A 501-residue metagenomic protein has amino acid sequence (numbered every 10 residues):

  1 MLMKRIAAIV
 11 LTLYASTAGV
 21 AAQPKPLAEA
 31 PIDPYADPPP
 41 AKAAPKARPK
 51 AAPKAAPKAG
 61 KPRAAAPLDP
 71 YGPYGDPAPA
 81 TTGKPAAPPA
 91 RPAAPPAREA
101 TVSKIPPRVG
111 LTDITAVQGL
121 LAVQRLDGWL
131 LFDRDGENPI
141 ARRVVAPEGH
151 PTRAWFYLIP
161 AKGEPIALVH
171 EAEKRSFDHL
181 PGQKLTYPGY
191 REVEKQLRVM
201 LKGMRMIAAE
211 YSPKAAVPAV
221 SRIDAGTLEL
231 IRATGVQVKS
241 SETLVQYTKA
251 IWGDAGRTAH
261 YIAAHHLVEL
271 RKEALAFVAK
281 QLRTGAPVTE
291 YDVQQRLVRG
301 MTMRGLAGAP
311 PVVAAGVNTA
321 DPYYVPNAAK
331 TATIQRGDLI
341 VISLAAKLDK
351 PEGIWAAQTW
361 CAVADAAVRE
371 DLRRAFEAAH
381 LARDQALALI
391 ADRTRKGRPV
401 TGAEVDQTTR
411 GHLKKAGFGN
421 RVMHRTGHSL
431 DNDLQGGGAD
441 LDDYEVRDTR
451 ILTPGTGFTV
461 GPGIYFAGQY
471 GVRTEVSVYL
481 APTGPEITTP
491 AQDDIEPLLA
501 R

Functional and structural regions predicted by a protein language model:
M1-A7: Bacterial N-terminal signal peptides that target proteins for export
A8-A18: Bacterial N-terminal signal peptides
I9, A30, A66-D69, Q124 (+1 more regions): Alpha-helical structural elements
L13-A15, E29, P70, A122 (+1 more regions): Generic detector of low-complexity/intrinsically disordered segments and short hydrophobic N-terminal stretches
A15, P24, A36, G72-G75 (+3 more regions): Compositionally biased, intrinsically disordered low-complexity regions enriched in proline and serine
A22-K104: Compositionally biased, proline/threonine/alanine/serine-rich low-complexity intrinsically disordered stretches
P88-R501: Active-site neighborhoods and metal-handling regions in enzymes and metal-associated proteins
